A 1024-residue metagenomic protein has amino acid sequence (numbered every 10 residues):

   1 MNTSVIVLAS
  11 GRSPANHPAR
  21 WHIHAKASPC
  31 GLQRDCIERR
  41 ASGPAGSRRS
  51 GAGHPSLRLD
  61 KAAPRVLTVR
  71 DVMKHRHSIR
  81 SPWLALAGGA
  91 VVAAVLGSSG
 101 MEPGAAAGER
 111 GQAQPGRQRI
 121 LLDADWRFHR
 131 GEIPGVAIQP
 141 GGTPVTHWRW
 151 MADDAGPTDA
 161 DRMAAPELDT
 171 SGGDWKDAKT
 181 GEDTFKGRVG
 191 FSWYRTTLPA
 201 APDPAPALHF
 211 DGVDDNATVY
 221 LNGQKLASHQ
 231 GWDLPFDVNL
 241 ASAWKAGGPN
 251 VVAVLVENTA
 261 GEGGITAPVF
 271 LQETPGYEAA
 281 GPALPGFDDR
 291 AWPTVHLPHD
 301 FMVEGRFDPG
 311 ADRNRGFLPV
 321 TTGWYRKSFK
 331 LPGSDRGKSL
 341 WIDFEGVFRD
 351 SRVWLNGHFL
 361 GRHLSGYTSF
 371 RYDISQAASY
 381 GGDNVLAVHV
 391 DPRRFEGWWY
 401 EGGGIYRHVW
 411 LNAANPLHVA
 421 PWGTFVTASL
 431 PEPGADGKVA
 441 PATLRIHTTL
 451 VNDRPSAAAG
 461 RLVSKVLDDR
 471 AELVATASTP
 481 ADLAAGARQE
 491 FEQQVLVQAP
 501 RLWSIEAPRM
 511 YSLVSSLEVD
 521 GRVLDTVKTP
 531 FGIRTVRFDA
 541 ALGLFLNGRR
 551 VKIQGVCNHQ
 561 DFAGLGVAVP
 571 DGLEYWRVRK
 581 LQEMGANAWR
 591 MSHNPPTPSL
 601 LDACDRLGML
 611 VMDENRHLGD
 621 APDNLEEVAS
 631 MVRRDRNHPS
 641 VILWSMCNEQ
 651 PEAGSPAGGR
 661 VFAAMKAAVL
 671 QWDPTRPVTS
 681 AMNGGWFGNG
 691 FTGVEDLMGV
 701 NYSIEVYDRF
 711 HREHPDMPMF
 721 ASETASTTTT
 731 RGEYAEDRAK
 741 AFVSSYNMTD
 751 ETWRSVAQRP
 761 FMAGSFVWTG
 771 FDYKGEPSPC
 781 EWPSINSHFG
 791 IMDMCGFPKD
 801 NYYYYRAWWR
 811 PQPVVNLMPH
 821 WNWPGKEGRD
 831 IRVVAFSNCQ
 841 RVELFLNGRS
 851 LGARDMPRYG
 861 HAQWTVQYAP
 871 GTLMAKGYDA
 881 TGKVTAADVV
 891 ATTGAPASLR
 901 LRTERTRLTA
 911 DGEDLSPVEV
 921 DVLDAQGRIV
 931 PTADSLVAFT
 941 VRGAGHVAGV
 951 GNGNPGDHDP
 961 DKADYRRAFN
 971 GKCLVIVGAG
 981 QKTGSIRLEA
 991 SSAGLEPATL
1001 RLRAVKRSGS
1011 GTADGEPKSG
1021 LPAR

Functional and structural regions predicted by a protein language model:
G108-I133, D174-S192, D211, A260-G261 (+12 more regions): Non-catalytic, glycine-rich low-complexity segments
G131-I133, T184, R188-A279, R315 (+7 more regions): Accessory beta-strand-rich segments of carbohydrate-active enzymes
D153-D159, E278, V303-F307, H358 (+6 more regions): Extended substrate-binding grooves/exosites of carbohydrate-active enzymes
S171, A458-V463, I505-S512, D830 (+5 more regions): Short flexible loop/turn segments that cap and initiate beta-strands
L234-F236, T368-R371, G486-V497, P857-A862 (+1 more regions): Aromatic sugar-binding surface patches on proteins that engage polysaccharides or sugar-phosphate polymers
K245-P249, S379-G381, H447-D539, H861-G871 (+5 more regions): Extended acidic/polar, glycine-enriched regions that form or flank non-catalytic beta-rich accessory modules
I446-L450, S516, P819, V833-F836 (+5 more regions): Beta-strand-rich structural segments
V466-A475, P896-R900, A938-G956, S1008-A1013: Short aromatic-acidic-glycine turn motif
